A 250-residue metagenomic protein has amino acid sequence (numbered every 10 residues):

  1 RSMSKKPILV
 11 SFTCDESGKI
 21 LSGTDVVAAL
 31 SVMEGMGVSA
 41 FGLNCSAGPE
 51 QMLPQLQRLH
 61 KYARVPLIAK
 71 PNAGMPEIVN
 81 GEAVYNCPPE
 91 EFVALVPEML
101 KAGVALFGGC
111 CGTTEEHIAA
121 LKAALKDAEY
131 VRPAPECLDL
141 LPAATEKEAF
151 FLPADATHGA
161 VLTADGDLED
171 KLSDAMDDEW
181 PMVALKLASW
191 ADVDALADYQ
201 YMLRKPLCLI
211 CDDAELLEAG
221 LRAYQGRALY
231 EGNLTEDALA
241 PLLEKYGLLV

Functional and structural regions predicted by a protein language model:
R1-V250: Domain-level signal for soluble alpha/beta catalytic cores
